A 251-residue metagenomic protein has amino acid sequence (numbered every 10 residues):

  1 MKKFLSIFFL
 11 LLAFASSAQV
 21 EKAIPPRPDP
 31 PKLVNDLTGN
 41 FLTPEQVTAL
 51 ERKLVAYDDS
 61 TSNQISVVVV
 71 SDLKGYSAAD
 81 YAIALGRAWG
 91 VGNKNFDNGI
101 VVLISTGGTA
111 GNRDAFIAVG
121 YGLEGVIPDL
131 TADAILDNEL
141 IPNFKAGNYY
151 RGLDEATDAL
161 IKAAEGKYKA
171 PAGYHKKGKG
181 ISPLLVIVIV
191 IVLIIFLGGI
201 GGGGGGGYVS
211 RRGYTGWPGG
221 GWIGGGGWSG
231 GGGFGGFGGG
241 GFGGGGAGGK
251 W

Functional and structural regions predicted by a protein language model:
M1-F4: Positively charged n-region of N-terminal signal peptides that target proteins for export
F8-F9, W217: A periodicity- and composition-biased signal for non-globular, repetitive helical segments
F9-A18, I194: Hydrophobic h-region of N-terminal signal peptides that target proteins for export in Gram-negative bacteria
Q19-A23, A132-D133, D137, K145-A146 (+1 more regions): Low-complexity, glycine/proline/serine-enriched intrinsically disordered segments
Q19-I181: Folded, non-transmembrane soluble domains that reside on the lumenal/extracytoplasmic side of membranes
